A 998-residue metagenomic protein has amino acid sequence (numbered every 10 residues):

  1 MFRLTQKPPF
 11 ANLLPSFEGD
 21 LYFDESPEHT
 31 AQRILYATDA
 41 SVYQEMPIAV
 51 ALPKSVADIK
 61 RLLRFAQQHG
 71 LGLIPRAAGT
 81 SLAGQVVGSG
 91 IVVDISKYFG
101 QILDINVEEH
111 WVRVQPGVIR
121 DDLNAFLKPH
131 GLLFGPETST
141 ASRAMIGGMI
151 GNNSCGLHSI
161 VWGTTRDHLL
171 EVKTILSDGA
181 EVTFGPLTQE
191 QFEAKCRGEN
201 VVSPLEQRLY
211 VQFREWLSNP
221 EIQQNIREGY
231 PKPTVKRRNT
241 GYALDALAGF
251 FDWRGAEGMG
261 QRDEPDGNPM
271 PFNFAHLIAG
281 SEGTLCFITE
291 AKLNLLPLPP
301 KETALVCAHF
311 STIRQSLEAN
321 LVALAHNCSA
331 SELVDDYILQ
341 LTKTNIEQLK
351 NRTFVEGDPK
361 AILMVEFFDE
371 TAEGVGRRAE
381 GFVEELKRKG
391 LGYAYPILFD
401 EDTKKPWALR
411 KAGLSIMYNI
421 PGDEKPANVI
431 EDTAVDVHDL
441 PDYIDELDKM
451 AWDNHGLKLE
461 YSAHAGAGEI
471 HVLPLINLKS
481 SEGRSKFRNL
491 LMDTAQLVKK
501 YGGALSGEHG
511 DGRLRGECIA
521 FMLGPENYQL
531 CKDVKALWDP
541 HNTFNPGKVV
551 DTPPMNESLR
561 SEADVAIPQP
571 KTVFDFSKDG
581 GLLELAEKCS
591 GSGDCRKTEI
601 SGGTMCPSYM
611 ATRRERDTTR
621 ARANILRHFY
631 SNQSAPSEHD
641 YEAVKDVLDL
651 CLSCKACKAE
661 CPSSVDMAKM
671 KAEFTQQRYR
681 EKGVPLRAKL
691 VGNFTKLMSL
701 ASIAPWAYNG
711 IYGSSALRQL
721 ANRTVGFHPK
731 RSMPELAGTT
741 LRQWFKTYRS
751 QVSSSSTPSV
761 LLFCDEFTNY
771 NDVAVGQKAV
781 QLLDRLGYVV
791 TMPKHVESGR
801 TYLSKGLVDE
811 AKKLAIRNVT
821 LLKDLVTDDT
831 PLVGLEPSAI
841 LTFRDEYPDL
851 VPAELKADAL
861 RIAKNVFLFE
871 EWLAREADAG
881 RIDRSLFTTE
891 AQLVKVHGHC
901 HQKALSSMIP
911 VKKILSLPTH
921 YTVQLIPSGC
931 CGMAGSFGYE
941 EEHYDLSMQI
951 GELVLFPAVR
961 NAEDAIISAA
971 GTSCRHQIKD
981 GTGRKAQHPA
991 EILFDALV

Functional and structural regions predicted by a protein language model:
M1-Q68, T80-H110, S139, T284-T303 (+3 more regions): N-terminal flexible segment immediately upstream of the FAD-binding catalytic core in FAD-dependent oxidoreductases
P27-A31, S81-G84, T140-G147, K232 (+18 more regions): A glycine-rich phosphate-binding loop feature that marks nucleotide/adenosyl-phosphate handling sites
S41-L73, I91, I95-T138, I150 (+5 more regions): N-terminal glycine-rich flavin-associated loop
L62, C196-R262, G267-M270, W538-P607 (+4 more regions): Flexible inter-domain linker/hinge segments
G151, S159-W162, L169-L409, D445 (+1 more regions): C-terminal substrate-binding/cap subdomain adjacent to the FAD-binding core in PCMH-type and related FAD-linked
A291-L298, L317-N320, L324-E424, N428 (+12 more regions): Terminal amphipathic helices with adjacent charged low-complexity linkers/tails
E424-P426, K500-A504, G512-L650, K669 (+3 more regions): Ferredoxin-type iron-sulfur electron-transfer modules and their immediate structural context
D539, P546, A668-V998: Iron-sulfur cluster-binding electron-transfer modules in prokaryotic oxidoreductases
